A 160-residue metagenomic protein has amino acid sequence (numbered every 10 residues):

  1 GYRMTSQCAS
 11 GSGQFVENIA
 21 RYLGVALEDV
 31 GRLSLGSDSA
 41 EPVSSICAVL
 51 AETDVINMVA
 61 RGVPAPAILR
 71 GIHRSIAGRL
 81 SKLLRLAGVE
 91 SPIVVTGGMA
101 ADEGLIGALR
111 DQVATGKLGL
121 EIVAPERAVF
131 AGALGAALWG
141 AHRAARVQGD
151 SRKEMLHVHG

Functional and structural regions predicted by a protein language model:
G1, A108-K117, R143-R146: A glycine- and small-aliphatic-rich helix-loop capping segment at beta-alpha/alpha-beta transitions that lines
G1-S39, L138, H142: Glycine-rich phosphate-binding loop plus the immediately following alpha-helix
G1-S6, S91, T115-P125: Short beta-alpha connecting loops at secondary-structure transitions that line or flank enzyme active sites
G13-R21, V123-H159: Glycine-rich phosphate-binding/hydrolytic loop that grips phosphoryl groups
V25-M58, G149-R152, L156-V158: Internal, active-site/partner-interface "lid" segment
S39, V63-P64, G88-P92, L118-G119: Short coil/turn connectors at secondary-structure junctions
A51-L83, V129: Adenine-nucleotide phosphate-binding core of ATP-dependent small-molecule kinases
R85-Q112, P125-V129: Glycine-rich phosphate-binding loops at beta-strand->alpha-helix junctions
